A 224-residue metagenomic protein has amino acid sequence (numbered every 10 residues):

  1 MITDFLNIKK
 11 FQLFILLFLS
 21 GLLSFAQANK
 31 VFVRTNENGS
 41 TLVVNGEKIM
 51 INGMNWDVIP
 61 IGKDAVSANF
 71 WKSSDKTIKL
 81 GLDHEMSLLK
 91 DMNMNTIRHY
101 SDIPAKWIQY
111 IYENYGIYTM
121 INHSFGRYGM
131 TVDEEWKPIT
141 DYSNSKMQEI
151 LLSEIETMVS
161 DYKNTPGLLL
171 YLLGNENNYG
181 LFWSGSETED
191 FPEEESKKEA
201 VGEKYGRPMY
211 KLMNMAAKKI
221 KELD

Functional and structural regions predicted by a protein language model:
M1-A28: Bacterial Sec-dependent N-terminal signal peptides
I8, Q27-T41: Short acidic, Pro/Gly- and aromatic-enriched capping/linker segments at domain boundaries
F11, F18-L23, R34, G46 (+2 more regions): A generic structural signal for short, solvent-exposed coil/turn residues that cap or connect secondary-structure
L17-F18, F32, D57, D64: Amphipathic, positively biased hydrophobic alpha-helical segments used for protein targeting and membrane insertion
V43, E47-N52, W56-D224: Active-site mouth of glycoside hydrolases
